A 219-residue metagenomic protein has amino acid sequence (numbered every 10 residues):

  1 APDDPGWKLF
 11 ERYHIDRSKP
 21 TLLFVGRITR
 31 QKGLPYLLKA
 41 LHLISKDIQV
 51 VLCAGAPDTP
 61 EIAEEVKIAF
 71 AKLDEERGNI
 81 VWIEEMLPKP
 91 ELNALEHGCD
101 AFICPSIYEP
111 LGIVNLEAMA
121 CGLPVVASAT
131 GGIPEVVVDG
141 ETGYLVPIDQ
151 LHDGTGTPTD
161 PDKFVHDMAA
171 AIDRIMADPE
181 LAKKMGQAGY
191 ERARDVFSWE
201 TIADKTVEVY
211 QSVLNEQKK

Functional and structural regions predicted by a protein language model:
A1-H14: A short helix/loop element that forms part of the nucleotide-sugar donor recognition site in Leloir-type
K19, A54, A63-M86, P90: Nucleotide-activated donor-binding/catalytic signature segment of Leloir-type glycosyltransferases, i.e., the conserved
P20, T29-L43: A conserved mid-protein helix/loop that constitutes part of the nucleotide-sugar donor-binding site
N93-C99: Short alpha-helical donor nucleotide-sugar binding micro-motif in glycosyltransferases
I107: Aromatic "clamp/platform" in nucleotide-sugar-dependent glycosyltransferases that forms part of the donor/acceptor
G112-N115, I133: Short glycine/serine-rich donor-binding loops of glycosyltransferases
P124-A127, V137, Y144-L145: Short hydrophobic beta-strand element within catalytic cores of glycosyltransferases and related nucleotide-activated
D167-A170, R174, L181-D195, S212: A short, well-ordered alpha-helix in the C-terminal region of glycosyltransferases
